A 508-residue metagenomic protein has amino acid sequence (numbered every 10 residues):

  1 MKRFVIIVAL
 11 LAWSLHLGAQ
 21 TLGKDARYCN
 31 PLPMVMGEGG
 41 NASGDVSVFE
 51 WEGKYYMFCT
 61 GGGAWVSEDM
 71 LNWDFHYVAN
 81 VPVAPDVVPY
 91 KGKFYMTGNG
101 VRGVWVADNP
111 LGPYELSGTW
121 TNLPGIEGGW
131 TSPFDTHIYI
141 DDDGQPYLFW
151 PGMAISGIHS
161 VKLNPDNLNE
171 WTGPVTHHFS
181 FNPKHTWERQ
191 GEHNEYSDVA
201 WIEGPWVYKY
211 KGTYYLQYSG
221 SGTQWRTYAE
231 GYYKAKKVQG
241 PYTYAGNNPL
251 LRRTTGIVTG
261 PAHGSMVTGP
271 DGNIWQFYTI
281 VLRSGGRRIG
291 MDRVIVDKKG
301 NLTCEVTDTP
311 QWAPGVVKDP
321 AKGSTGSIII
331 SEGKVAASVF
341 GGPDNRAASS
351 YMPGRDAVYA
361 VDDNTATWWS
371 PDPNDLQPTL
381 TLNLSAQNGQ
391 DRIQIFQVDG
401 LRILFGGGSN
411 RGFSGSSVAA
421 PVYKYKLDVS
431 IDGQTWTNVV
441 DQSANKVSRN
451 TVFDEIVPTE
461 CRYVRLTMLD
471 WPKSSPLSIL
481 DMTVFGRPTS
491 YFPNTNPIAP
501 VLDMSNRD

Functional and structural regions predicted by a protein language model:
V5-G18: Hydrophobic h-region of N-terminal signal peptides that target proteins for export in Gram-negative bacteria
Q20-S197, K209-G256, D271, T279-D319 (+1 more regions): Beta-rich carbohydrate-recognition and catalytic domains
V66, S443-S448: Short proline/glycine- and polar residue-rich coil/turn motifs
I155-I158, V175-K184, E192-H193, E203 (+5 more regions): Mature catalytic domains of secreted/periplasmic carbohydrate-active enzymes
H159-W171, V316-D362, N494-R507: Predominantly extracellular/luminal regions of secreted and cell-surface proteins, especially disulfide-bonded
T309-I328, L376-T379, N383, Q387-G389: Surface beta-strand/loop "capping" patches
D362-V440, N450-A499: Aromatic, loop-rich ligand-recognition surfaces of beta-strand-rich domains
